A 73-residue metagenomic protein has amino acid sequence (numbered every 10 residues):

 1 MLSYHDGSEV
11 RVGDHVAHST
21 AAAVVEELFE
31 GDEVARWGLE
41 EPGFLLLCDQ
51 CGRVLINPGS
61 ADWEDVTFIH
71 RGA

Functional and structural regions predicted by a protein language model:
M1-V12: Mixed-charge, Lys/Arg-rich low-complexity intrinsically disordered regions
S3-H5, H18, C48-D49: Acidic surface patches and DE-rich sequence motifs
V12, E41-F44: Short, surface-exposed beta-edge/turn micro-motifs
D14, H18-A21: Conserved "cap/hinge" positions at secondary-structure junctions
A21-V34: Short beta-strand-centered aromatic/proline hotspots
E33-L39, D49, V54: Acidic, low-complexity, intrinsically disordered interaction modules
F44-A73: Intrinsically disordered, low-complexity, charged/polar segments
